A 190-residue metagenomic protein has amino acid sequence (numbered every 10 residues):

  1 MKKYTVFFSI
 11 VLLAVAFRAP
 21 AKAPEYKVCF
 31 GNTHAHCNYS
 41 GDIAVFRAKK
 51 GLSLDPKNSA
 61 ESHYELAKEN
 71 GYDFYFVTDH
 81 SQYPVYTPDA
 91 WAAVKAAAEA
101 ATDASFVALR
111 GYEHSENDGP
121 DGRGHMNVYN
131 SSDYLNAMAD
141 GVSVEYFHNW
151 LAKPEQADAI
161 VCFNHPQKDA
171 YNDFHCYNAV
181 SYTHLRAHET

Functional and structural regions predicted by a protein language model:
M1-Y4: Positively charged n-region of N-terminal signal peptides that target proteins for export
V6-F7, Y83: Short amphipathic alpha-helical "recognition" segments used for binding
F8-A14: Bacterial N-terminal signal peptides
F17, K22-R186: Extended, charged catalytic domains and RNA/DNA-binding interfaces, predominantly in divalent-metal-using enzymes
